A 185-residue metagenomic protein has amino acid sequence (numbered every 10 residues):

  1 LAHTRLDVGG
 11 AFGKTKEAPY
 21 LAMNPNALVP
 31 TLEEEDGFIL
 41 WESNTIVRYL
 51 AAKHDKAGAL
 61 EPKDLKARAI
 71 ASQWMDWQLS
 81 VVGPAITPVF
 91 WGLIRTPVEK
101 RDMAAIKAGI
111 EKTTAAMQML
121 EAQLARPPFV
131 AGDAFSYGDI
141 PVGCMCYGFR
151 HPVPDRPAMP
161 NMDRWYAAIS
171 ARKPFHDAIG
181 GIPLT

Functional and structural regions predicted by a protein language model:
L1-K107, E111: GST-like domain detector, emphasizing the conserved glutathione-binding G-site in the N-terminal thioredoxin-like
G9, Y137, I182: Short, solvent-exposed turn/loop segments enriched in Gly/Ser/Thr/Pro and often Arg
A22, P62, A171, G180-G181: Phosphate-coordinating loops and pocket residues in cytosolic domains that bind phosphorylated ligands
T45, N161, P174: Residue-level recognition of oxygen-bearing side chains
A51, M145-C146, I179: Active-site-flanking alpha-helical
K63-K66, W74-A171: GST-like fold's C-terminal all-alpha helical module
F175-T185: Terminal-tail/helix-coil boundary detector
